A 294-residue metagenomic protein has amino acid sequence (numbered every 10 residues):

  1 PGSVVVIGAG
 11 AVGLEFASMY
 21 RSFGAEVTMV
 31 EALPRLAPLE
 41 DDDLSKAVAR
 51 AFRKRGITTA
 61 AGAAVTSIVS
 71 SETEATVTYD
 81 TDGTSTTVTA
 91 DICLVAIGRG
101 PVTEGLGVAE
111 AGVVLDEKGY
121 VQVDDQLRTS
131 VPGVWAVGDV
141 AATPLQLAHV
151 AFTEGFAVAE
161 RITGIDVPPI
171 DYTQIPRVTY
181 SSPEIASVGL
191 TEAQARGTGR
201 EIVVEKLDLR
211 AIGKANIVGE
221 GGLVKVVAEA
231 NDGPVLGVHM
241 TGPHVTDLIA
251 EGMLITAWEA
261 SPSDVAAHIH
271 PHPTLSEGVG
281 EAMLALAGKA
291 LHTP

Functional and structural regions predicted by a protein language model:
P1, T87-G164: FAD-site-proximal beta/loop scaffold in flavoenzymes
I7-G10: Glycine-rich Rossmann-fold phosphate-binding loop(s) that bind the pyrophosphate of adenine dinucleotide cofactors
G13-L14: N-terminal Rossmann-fold NAD(P) dinucleotide-binding loop
A17-S22: Gly/Ala-rich phosphate-binding loop of Rossmann-like dinucleotide-binding domains, activating on the conserved
F23-D125, L190, G197: A Rossmann-like FAD-binding core segment of flavoenzymes
P34-P38, G62, I68, P168-E184: Flexible, acidic loop-helix segments that line cofactor/substrate-binding pockets
T58-A60, W135, V203-E205: General small-molecule cofactor/ligand-binding pocket signal
G164, I175, Y180-P294: Flexible, glycine-rich terminal cap/loop adjacent to redox cofactors in electron-transfer oxidoreductases
